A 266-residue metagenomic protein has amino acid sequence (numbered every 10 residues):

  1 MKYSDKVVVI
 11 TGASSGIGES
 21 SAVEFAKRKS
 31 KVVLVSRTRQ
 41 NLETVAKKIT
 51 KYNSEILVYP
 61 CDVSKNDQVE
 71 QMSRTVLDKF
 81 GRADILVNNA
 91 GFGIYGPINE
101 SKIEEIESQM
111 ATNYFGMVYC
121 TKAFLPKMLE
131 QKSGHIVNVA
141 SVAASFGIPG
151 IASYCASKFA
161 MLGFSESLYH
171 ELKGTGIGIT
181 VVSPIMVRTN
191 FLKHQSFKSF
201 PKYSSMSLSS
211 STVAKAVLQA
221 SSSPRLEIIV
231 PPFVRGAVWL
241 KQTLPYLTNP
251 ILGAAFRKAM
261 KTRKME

Functional and structural regions predicted by a protein language model:
V7, S14-S15: Conserved glycine-rich cofactor-binding loop
R28-V45: Conserved glycine-rich Rossmann-like NAD(P)H-binding loop of the short-chain dehydrogenase/reductase
P60-Q71, I103: The beta1-alpha1 cofactor-binding region of Rossmann-like NAD(H)/NADP(H)-dependent oxidoreductases
P97-I98, K102-E107: Substrate-binding pocket helix/loop in short-chain dehydrogenase/reductase
T121, S157: Active-site helix of classical SDR
S141: Residue(s) in the substrate-gating loop at a strand-loop-helix junction that position the organic substrate next
E171-P232: SDR active-site lid
